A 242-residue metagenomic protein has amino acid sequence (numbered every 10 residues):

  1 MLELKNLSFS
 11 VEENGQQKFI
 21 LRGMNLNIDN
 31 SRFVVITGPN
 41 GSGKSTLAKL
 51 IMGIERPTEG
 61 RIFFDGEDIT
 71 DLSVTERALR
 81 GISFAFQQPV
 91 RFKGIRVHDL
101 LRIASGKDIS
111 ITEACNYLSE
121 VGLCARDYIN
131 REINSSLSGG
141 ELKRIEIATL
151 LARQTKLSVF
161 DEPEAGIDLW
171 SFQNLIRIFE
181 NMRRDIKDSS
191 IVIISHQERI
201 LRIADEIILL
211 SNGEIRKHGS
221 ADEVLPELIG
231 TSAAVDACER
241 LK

Functional and structural regions predicted by a protein language model:
L2, F19-G23: Conserved structural motif at the start of ABC-family nucleotide-binding domains
T37-P39: The feature captures the beta-strand-to-loop junction immediately N-terminal to the Walker
M52: Helix-to-loop junction immediately C-terminal to a conserved catalytic motif
G60-E67, E113: Conserved ABC transporter NBD signature motif
D68-S83: ABC ATPase NBD coupling module
Q88, G94-E113: Q-loop/switch helix immediately C-terminal to the Walker
V159-P163, W170: Walker B catalytic motif
